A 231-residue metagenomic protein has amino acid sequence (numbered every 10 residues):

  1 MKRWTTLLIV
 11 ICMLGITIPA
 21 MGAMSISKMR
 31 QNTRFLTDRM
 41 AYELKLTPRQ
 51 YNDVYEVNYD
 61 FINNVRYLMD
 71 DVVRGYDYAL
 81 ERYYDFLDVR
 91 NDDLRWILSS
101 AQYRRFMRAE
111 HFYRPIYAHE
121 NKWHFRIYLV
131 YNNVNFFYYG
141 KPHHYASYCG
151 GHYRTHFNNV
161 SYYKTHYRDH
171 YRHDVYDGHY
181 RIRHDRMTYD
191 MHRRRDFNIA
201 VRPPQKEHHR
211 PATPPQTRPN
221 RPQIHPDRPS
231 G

Functional and structural regions predicted by a protein language model:
M1-M29, Y128, F137: Bacterial Sec-dependent N-terminal signal peptides
T5-G15, H179, D196-N198, R221: Low-complexity, intrinsically disordered short peptide segments enriched in small/polar/basic residues
I26-Y42, P48-P214: Low-complexity segments
P215-P219: Intrinsically disordered, low-complexity extracellular "stalk/linker" tracts enriched in Gly/Pro/Ser/Thr
R221-G231: Intrinsically disordered, compositionally biased tail regions
